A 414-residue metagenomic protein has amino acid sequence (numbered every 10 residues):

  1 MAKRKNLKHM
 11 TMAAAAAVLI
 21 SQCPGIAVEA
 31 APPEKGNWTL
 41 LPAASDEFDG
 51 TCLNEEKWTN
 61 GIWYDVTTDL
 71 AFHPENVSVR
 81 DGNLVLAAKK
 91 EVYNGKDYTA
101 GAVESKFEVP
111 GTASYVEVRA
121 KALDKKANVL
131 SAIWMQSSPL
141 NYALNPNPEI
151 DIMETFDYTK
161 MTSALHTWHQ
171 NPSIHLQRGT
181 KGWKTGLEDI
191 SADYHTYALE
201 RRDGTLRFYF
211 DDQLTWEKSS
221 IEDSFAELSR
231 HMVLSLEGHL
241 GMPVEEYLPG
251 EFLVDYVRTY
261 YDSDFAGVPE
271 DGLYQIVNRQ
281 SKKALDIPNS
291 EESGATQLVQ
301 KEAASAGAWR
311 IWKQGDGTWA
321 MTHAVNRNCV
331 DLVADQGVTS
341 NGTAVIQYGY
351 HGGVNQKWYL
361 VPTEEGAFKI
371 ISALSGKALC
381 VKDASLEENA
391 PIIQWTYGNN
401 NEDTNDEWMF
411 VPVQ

Functional and structural regions predicted by a protein language model:
A2-M12: Bacterial N-terminal signal peptides that target proteins for export
A13-Q22: Bacterial N-terminal signal peptides
Q22-P33: Sec-dependent signal peptide cleavage junction
A31-A266: GH16 jelly-roll
A266-Q414: Lectin-like carbohydrate-binding module/patch detector with strong preference for beta-trefoil
